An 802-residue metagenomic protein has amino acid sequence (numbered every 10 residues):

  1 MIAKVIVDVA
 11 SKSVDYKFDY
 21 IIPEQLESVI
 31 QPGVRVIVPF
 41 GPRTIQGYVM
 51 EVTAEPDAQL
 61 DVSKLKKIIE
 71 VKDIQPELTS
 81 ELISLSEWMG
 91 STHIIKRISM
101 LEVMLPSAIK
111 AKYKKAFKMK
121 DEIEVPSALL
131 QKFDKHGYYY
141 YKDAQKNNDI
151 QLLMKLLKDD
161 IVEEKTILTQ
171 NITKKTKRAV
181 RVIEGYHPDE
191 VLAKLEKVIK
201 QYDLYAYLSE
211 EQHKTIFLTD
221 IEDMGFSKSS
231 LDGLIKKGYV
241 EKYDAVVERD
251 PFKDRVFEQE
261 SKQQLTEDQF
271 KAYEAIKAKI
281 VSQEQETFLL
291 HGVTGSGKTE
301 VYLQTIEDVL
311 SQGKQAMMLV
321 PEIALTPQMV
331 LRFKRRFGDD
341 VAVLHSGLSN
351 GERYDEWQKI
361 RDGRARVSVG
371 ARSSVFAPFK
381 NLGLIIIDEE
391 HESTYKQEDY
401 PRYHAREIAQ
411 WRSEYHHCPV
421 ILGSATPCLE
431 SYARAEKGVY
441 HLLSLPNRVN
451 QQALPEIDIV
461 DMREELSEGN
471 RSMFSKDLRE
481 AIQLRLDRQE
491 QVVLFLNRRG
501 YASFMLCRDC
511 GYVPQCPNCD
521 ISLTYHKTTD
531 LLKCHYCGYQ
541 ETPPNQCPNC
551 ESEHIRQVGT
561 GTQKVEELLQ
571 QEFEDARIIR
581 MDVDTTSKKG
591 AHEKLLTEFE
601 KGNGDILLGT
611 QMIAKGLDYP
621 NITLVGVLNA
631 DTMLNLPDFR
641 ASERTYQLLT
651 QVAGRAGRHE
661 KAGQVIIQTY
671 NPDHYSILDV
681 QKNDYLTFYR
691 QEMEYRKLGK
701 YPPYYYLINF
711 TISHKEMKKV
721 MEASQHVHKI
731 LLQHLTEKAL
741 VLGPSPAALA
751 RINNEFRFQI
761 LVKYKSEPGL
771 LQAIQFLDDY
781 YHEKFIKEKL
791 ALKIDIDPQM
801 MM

Functional and structural regions predicted by a protein language model:
M1-S368, V375-I408, E414-S424, G438-Q452 (+2 more regions): Accessory, non-ATPase domains that flank or precede helicase/AAA+ motor cores in DNA-metabolism machines
D8, L129-Q131, K697-P702, A747-I752: Short, flexible, solvent-exposed loop/turn segments with mixed acidic/basic and small polar residues
R35-I37, T44, G743-P768: Short, intrinsically disordered low-complexity segments
E87-G90, R479, E566, Q570 (+3 more regions): Generic solvent-exposed, charged/amphipathic alpha-helical segments that serve as macromolecular interface scaffolds
E260-T266, F270, Q283-M721, I760 (+1 more regions): Inter-lobe coupling/hinge segments of SF2-like helicase ATPases
N683-L686, M721-L742: Short amphipathic alpha-helix segments
Y685-T687, E692-M693, L731-Q733, E767 (+1 more regions): Surface-exposed amphipathic alpha-helical segments in non-transmembrane regions that serve as interaction surfaces
H734-A747, I786-D797: Short beta-strand elements
